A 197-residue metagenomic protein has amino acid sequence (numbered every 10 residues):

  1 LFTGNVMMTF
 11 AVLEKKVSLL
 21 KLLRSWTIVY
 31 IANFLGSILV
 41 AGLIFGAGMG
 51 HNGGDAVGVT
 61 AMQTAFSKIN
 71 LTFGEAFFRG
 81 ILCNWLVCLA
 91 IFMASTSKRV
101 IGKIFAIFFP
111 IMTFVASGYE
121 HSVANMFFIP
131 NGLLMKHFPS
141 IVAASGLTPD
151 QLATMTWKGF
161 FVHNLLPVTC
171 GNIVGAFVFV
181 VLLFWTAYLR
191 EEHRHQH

Functional and structural regions predicted by a protein language model:
L1-H197: Alpha-helical transmembrane segments and their helix-helix packing motifs
